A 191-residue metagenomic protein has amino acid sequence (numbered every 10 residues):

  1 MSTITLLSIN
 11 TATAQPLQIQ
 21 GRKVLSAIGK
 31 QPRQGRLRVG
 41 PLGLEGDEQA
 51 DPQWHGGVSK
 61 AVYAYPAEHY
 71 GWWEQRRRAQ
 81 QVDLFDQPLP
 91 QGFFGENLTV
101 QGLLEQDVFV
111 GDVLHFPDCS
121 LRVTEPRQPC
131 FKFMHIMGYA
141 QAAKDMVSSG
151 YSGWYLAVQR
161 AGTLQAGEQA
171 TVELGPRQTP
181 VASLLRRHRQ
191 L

Functional and structural regions predicted by a protein language model:
M1-F116, S120-K132, L174-R186, L191: Electropositive, beta-rich accessory/interaction domains or terminal extensions that provide binding surfaces
Q87-G95, G138-S152: Short, basic/aromatic beta-hairpin or loop at an interaction surface
G111, A161, Q165-E168: Loop/turn positions that initiate beta-strands
M134-I136: Short, acidic/hydrophobic/Gly-rich beta-strand patch recurrent on exposed beta strands that often constitutes part
K144-Q159, A170-E173: Active-site scaffold segments
